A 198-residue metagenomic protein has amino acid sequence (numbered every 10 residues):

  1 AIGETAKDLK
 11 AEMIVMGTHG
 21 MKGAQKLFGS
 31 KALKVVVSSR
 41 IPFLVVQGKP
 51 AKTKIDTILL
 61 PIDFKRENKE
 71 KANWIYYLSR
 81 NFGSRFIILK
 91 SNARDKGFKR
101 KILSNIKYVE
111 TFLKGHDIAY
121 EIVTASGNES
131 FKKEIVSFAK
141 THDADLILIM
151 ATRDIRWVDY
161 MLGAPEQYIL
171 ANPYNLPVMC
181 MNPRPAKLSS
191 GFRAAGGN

Functional and structural regions predicted by a protein language model:
A1, N128-K132: Charged docking surfaces used in two-component/phosphorelay signaling
G3-A51, K140-R193: Gly/Ser-rich helix-loop-strand patches that form or flank binding pockets for ribonucleotide-derived cofactors
G20-K22, F64-R66, N92-G97, S126 (+1 more regions): Short histidine/acidic/glycine/proline-rich micro-motifs that form metal- and phosphate-coordinating active-site loops
Q25, N68, N128-E129, L162: A conditional alpha-helix N-cap/helix-loop micro-motif detector
S38-S39, K49-L89, D95-H116, T141 (+2 more regions): Short acidic/Ser/Thr-enriched loop-to-helix initiation segments
L44, I87-L89, E121-S126, H142 (+1 more regions): General small-molecule cofactor/ligand-binding pocket signal
